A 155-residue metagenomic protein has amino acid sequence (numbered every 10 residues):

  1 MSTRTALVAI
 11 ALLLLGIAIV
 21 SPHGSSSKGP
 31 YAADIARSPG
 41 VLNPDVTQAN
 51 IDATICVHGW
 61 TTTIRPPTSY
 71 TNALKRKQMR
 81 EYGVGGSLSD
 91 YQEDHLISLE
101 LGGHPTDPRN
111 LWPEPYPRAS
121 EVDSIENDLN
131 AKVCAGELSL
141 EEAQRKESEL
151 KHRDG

Functional and structural regions predicted by a protein language model:
M1-E93, L99-G155: Nuclease and nuclease-like effector domains acting on nucleic acids or nucleotide cofactors
